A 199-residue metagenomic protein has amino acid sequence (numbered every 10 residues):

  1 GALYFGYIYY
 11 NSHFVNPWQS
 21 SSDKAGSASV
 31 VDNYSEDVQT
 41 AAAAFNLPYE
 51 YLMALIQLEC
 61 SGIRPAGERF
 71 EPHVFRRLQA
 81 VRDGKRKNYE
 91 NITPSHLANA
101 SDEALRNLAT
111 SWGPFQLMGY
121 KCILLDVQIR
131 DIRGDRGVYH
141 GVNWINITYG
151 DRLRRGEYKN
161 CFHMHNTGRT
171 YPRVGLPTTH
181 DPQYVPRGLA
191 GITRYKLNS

Functional and structural regions predicted by a protein language model:
G1-N16, S27-N33, D37, A43-F45 (+1 more regions): Non-catalytic cell-wall polysaccharide-engagement segments
N16-P17, L55: A composition-driven signal for long, intrinsically disordered, charge-rich low-complexity tracts
W18-K24: Active-site flanking loop/helix segments enriched in acidic
A25-N33, D37-Q57, G62-P65: Cell wall/extracellular polymer interaction/catalysis modules
R64-P65, P72-N88: Charged mid-protein connector segments
P65-F70, G175-P177: Short, solvent-exposed loop/turn and secondary-structure capping segments
F70-R76, T179-Y184: Juxtamembrane/interface motifs at transmembrane-helix termini
